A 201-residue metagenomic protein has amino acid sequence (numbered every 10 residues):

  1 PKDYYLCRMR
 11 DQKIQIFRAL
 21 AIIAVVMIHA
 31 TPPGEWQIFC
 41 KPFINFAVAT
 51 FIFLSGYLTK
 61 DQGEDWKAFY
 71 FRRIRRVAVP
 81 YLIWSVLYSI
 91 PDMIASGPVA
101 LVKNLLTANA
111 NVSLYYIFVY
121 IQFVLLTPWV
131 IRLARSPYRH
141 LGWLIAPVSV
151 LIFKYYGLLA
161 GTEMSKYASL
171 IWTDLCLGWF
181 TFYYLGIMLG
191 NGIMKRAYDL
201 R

Functional and structural regions predicted by a protein language model:
P1-I152, D199: Membrane-cytosol interface segments of multi-pass membrane proteins, especially ER/Golgi lipid-handling enzymes
L106-A108, R132-R201: Aromatic-enriched alpha-helical transmembrane segments of multi-pass intramembrane proteins
